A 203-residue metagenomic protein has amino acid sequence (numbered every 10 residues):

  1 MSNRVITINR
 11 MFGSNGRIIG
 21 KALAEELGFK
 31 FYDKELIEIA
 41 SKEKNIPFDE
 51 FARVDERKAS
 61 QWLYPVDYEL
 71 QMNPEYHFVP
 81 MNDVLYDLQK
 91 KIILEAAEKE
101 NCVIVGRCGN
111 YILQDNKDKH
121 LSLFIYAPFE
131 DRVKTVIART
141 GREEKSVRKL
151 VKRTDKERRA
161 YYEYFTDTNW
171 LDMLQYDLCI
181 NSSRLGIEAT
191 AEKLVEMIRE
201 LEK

Functional and structural regions predicted by a protein language model:
S2-R10, E100: Pre-Walker A (Motif I) flank of P-loop NTPase domains
I8-K21: Glycine-rich phosphate-binding P-loop
K30-S41: Short beta-strand-centered segment that lines the nucleotide-binding/catalytic pocket of NTP-utilizing
S41-N101: ATP-dependent small-molecule kinase phosphotransfer cores that center on conserved nucleotide phosphate-binding segments
S60-D67, E143-E188: Small-molecule kinase domains that catalyze NTP-dependent phosphoryl transfer to phosphate-bearing small molecules
K90, I187-V195: Short, amphipathic alpha-helical "lid/cap" segments that border enzyme active or binding sites
K90-T140: ATP-dependent NMP and nucleoside kinases share a basic, alpha-helical "lid"
